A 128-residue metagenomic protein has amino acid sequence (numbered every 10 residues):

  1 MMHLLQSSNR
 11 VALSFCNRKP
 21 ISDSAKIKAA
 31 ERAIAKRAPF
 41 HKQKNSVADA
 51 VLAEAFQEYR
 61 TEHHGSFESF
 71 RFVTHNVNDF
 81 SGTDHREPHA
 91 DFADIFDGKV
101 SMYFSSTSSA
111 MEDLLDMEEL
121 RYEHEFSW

Functional and structural regions predicted by a protein language model:
M1-F70, N78-W128: Active-site-proximal, substrate-binding regions of enzyme catalytic domains and RNA-binding/basic surfaces
H75: Cofactor-binding loop segments of dinucleotide-utilizing enzymes, especially the Rossmann-like FAD- and NAD(P)+-binding
